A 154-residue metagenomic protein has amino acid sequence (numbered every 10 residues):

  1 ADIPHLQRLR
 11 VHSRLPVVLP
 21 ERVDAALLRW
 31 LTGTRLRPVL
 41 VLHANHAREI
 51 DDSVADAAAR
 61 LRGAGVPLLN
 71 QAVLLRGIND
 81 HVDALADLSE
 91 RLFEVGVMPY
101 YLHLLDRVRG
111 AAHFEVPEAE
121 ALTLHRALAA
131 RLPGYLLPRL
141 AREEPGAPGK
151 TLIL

Functional and structural regions predicted by a protein language model:
A1-L132: Conserved AdoMet/S-adenosylmethionine-binding subsite of the radical SAM
L122-L154: C-terminal accessory regions of radical SAM enzymes
